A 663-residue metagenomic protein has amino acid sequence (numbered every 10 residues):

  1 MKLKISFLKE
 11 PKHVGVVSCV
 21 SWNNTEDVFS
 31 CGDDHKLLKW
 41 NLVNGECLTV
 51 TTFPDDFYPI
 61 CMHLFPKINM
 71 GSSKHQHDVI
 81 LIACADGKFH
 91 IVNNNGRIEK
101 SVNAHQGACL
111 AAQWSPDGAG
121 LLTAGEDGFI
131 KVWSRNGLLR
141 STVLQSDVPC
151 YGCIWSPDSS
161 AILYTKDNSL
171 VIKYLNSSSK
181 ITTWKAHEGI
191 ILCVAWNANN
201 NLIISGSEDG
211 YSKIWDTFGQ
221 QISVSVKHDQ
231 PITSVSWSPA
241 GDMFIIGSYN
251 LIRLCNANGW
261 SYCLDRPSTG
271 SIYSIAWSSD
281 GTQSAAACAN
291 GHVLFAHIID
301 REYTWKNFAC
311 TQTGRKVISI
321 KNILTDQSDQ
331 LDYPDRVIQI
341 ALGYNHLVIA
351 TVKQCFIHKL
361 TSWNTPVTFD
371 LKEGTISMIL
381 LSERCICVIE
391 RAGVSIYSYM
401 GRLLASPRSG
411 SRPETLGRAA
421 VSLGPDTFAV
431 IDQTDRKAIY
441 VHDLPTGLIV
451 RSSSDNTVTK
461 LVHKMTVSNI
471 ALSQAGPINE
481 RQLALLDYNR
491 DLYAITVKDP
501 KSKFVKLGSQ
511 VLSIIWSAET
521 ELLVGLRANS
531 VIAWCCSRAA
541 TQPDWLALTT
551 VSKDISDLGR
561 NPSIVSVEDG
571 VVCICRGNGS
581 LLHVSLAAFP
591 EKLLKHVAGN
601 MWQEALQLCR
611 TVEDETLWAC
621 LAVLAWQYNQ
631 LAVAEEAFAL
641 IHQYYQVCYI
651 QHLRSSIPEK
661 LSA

Functional and structural regions predicted by a protein language model:
M1-H13, N95, K321-D332: A short helix->beta-strand "capping" segment at the edge of beta-propeller domains
K2-V20, V28, A309: N-terminal alpha-helical scaffolding segments that mark the starts of alpha-solenoid/helical-repeat architectures
H13, H105, H187: Histidine-centered divalent metal-coordination motifs
D33-G45: Beta-propeller domains
F57-I60: Repeat-based blade/solenoid architectures
F65-K67, S73, K131, S141 (+9 more regions): Extended alpha-helical assembly domains of large eukaryotic scaffold proteins
S72-I80: Entry beta-strands of beta-propeller and related beta-repeat scaffolds
